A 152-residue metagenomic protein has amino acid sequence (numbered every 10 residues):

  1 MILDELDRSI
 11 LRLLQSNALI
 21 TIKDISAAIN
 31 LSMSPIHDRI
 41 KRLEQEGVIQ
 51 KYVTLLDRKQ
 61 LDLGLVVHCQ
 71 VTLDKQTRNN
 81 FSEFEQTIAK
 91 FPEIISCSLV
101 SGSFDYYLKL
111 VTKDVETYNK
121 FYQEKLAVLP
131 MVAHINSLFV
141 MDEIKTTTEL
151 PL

Functional and structural regions predicted by a protein language model:
M1-L152: A compositional/biophysical signature of low hydrophobicity enriched in polar/charged and small residues
